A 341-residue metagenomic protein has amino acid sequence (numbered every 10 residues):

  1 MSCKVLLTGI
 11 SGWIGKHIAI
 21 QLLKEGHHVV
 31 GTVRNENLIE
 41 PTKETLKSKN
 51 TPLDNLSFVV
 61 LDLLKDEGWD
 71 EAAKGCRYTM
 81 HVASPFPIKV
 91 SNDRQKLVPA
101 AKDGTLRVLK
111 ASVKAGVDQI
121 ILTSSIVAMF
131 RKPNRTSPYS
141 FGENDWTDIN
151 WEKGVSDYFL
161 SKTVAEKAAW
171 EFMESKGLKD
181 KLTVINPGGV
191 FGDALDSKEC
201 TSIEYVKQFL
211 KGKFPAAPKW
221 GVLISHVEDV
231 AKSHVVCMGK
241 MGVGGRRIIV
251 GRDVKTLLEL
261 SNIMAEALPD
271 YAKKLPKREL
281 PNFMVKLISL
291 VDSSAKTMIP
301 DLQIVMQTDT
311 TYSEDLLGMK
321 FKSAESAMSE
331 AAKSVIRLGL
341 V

Functional and structural regions predicted by a protein language model:
C3-H27: N-terminal Rossmann NAD(P)H-binding glycine-rich loop of SDR-like oxidoreductase domains
E36-P41, K47-D103: NAD(P)H-binding glycine-rich loop region in Rossmannoid oxidoreductase-like domains and their noncatalytic homologs
H81, S91-Y158: Conserved Rossmann-fold NAD(P)-dependent oxidoreductase catalytic core, especially the SDR/UDP-sugar
E152-L182: Active-site Tyr-X1-5-Lys
K176-D180, G192-E204, C237-I248: Glycine/proline-rich active-site loop of Rossmann-fold NAD(P)-dependent oxidoreductases
V206-P215, W220-I248, R252-D253: Alpha-helical substrate-binding/gating segment
S233-A295, A324-V341: Mid/C-terminal beta-alpha module of Rossmann-like enzyme folds, strongest in SDR-family dehydrogenases/epimerases
L287-K320: Conserved C-terminal active-site "lid" loop/helix of NAD(P)H-dependent oxidoreductases that clamps the redox cofactor
